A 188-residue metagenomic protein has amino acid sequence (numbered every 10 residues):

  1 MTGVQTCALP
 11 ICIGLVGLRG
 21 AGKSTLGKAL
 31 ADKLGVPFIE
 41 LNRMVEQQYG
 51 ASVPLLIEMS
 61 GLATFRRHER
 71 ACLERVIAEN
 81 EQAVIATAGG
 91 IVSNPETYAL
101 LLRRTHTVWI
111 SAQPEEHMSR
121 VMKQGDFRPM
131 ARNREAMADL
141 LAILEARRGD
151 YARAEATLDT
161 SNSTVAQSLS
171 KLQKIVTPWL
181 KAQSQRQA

Functional and structural regions predicted by a protein language model:
T2-L9: Short, small-residue-biased leader/transition segments that mark boundaries at the very start of proteins
A8, A29, K33, E145-A188: NTP-dependent small-molecule kinase module
L15: Hydrophobic anchor at the beta1->P-loop junction of P-loop NTPases
L18: P-loop (Walker A) phosphate-binding loop of NTP-binding proteins
K23: Conserved lysine of the Walker
L26: Hydrophobic positions on the alpha1 helix immediately C-terminal to the Walker A/P-loop
E40-L102, P129: ATP-dependent small-molecule kinase phosphotransfer cores that center on conserved nucleotide phosphate-binding segments
R104-R148: A glycine- and Lys/Arg-enriched "phosphate-lid" helix/loop adjacent to the NTP-binding pocket of small-molecule kinases
